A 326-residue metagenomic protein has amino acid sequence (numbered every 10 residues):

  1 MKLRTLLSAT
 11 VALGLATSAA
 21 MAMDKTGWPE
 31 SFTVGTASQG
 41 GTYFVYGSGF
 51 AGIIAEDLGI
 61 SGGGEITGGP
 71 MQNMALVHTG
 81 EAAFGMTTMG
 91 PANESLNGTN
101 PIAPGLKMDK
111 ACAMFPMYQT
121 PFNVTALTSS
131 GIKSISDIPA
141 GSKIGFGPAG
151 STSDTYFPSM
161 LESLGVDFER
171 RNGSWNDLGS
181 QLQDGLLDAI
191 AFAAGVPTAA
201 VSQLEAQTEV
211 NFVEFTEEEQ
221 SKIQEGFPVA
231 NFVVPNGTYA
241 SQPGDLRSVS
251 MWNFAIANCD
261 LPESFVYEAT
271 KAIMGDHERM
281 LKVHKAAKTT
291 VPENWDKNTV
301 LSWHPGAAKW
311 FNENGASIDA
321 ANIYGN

Functional and structural regions predicted by a protein language model:
M1-P29, G325-N326: Short, low-complexity disordered leader/linker segments with a strong preference for bacterial N-terminal type II
M23-E94: N-terminal (or domain-start) structured segment
P29, G41, G59, G69-Q72 (+7 more regions): Extracytoplasmic
P29-E30, D177, D184, A194 (+4 more regions): An extracytoplasmic/periplasmic, membrane-proximal ligand-sensing/linker region
S31-D57, S61-G62, T120-D184, E293 (+2 more regions): Bilobed "Venus flytrap"/periplasmic-binding protein-like clamshell domains and structurally analogous long
M89-P91, G98-P104, S130, V166-L261: Pocket-lining segment of extracytoplasmic ligand-binding domains
N93-T99, K110-P116: Short beta-strand-centered segments that line the small-molecule binding cleft or hinge of alpha/beta clamshell
A140-F157, P228-T299: Ligand-binding clefts/hinges and TM-proximal coupling segments of bilobed small-molecule sensing domains
